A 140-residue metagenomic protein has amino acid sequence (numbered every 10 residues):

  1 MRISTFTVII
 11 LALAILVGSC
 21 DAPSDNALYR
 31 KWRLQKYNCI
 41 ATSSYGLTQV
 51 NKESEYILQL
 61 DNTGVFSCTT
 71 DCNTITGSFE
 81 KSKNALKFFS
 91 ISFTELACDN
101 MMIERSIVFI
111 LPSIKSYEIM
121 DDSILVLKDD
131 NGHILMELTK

Functional and structural regions predicted by a protein language model:
M1-F6: Positively charged n-region of N-terminal signal peptides that target proteins for export
T7-L16: Bacterial N-terminal signal peptides
G18-K140: Lipid interaction determinants
